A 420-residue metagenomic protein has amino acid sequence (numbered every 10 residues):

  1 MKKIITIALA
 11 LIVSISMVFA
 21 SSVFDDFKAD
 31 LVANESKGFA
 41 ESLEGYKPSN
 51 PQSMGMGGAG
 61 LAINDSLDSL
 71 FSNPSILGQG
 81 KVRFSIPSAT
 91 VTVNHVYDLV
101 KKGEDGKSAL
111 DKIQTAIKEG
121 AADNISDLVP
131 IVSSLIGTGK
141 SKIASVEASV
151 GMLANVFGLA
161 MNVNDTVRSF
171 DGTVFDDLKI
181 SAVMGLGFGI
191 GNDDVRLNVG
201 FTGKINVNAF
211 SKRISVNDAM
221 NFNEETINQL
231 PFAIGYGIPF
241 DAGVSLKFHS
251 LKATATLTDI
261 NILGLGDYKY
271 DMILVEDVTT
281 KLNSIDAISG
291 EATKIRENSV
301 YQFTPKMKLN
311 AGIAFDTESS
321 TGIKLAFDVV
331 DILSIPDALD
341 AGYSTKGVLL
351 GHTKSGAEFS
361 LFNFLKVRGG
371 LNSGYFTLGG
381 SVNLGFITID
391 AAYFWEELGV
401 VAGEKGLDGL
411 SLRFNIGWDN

Functional and structural regions predicted by a protein language model:
K2-A10: Sec-dependent signal peptide recognition, specifically the positively charged N-region followed immediately by
K3, A59-L61, D65-S66, S245-L246 (+2 more regions): Short hydrophobic/aromatic segments of transmembrane alpha-helices and their interfaces
I15-A20: Sec/Tat signal peptide C-region and signal peptidase I cleavage site
S21-S53, S134-N420: Outer-membrane beta-barrel porins/channels
S21-S69, S75, F84-A109: Short glycine/proline- and aromatic-enriched beta-strand/turn motifs that initiate or cap beta-hairpins
N64-L67, P74-I190, V199: N-terminal functional module of multi-domain proteins
